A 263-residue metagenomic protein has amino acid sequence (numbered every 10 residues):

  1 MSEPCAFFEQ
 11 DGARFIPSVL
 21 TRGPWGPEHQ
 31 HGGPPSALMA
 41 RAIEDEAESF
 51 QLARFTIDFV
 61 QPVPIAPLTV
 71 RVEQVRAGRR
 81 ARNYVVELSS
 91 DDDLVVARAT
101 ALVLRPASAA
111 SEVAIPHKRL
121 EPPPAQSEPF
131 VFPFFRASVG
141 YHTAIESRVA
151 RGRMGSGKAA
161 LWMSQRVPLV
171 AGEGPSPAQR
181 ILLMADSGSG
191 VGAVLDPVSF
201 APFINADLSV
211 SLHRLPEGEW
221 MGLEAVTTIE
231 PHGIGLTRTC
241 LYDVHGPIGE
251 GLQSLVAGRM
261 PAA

Functional and structural regions predicted by a protein language model:
M1-A263: Terminal targeting signals and extreme-terminal segments of soluble enzymes
